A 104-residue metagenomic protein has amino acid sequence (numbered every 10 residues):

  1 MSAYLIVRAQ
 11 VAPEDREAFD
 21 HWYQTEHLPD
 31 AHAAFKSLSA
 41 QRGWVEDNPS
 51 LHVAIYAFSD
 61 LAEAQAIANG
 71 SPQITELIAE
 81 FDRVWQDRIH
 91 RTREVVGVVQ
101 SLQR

Functional and structural regions predicted by a protein language model:
M1-R104: Macromolecular interaction modules
